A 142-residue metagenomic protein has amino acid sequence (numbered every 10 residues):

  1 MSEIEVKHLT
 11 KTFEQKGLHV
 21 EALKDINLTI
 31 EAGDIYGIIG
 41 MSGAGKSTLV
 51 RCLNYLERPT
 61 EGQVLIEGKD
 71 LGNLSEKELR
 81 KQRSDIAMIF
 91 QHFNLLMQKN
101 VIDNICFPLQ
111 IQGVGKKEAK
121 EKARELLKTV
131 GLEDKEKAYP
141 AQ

Functional and structural regions predicted by a protein language model:
Q15-V20, L71-A87, K116, K120: ABC ATPase NBD coupling module
I39-M41: The feature captures the beta-strand-to-loop junction immediately N-terminal to the Walker
N54: Helix-to-loop junction immediately C-terminal to a conserved catalytic motif
Q63-L65, K69: ATP-binding/catalytic-site motifs of ATP-hydrolyzing domains
K69-D70, Q110, G115-K135: Conserved ABC ATPase "signature" region
E78, A138-Q142: Conserved ABC ATPase signature
Q98-F107: Short coil-to-helix segment of the ABC ATPase nucleotide-binding domain corresponding to the Q-loop/switch region
